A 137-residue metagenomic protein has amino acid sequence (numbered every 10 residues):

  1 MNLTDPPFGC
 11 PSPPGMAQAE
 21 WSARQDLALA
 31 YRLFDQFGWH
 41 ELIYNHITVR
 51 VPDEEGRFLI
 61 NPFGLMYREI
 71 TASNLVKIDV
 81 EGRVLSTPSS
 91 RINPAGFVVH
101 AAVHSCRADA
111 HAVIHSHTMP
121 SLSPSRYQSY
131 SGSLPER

Functional and structural regions predicted by a protein language model:
M1-A112, S123: Long, non-catalytic terminal segments
H115-M119: Histidine-centered divalent metal-coordination motifs
L122-R137: Class I SAM-dependent methyltransferase SAM-binding "motif I" and its flanking Rossmann-like core
